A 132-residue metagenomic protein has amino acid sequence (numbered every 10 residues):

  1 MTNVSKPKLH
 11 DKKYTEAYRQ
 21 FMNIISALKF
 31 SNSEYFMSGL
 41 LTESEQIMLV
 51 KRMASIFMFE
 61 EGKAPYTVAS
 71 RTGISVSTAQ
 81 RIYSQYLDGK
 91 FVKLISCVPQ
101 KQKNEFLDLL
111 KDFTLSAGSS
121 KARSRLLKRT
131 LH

Functional and structural regions predicted by a protein language model:
M1-I25: General nucleic-acid-binding
N32-K51: Short, Lys/Arg-enriched anionic-surface-contact patches
L49-K63: Short, amphipathic alpha-helical "recognition" segments used to contact nucleic acids or chromatin
T67-T72: Short alpha-helical "recognition helix" segments of helix-turn-helix
A79-Q80: Helix-turn-helix DNA-binding helix
Y83: DNA major-groove recognition helix of helix-turn-helix
S96-H132: Intrinsically disordered, low-complexity basic tails/linkers immediately adjacent to helix-turn-helix/homeobox/MYB/SANT
